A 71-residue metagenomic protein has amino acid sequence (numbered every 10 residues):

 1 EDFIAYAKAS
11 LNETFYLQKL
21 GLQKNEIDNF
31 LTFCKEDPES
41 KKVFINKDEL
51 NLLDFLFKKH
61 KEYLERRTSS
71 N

Functional and structural regions predicted by a protein language model:
E1-N71: Short beta-strand and adjacent turn/loop elements
